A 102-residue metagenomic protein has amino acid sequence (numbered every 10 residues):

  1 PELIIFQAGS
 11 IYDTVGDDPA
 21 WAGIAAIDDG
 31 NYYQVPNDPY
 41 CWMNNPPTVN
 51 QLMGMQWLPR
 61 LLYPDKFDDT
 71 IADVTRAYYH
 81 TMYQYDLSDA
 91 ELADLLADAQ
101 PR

Functional and structural regions predicted by a protein language model:
P1-Q51, Q56, K66, D73 (+3 more regions): Binding-cleft/active-site segments that stabilize strongly anionic ligands or cofactors
P59-R60: Periplasmic solute-binding protein
M82: Histidine-centered catalytic/metal-binding microenvironments
